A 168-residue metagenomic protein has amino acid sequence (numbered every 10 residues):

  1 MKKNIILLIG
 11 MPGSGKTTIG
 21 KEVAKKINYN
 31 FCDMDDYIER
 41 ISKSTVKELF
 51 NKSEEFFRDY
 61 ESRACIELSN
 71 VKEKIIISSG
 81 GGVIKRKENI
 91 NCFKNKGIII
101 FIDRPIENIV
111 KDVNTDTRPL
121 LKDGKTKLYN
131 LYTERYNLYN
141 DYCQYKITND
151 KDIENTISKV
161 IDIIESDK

Functional and structural regions predicted by a protein language model:
M1-K3, T18, E22, K26 (+1 more regions): NTP-dependent small-molecule kinase module
L8: Hydrophobic anchor at the beta1->P-loop junction of P-loop NTPases
M11: P-loop (Walker A) phosphate-binding loop of NTP-binding proteins
G15: Conserved glycine(s) of the Walker
K25-M34: Post-Walker A helix-loop "phosphate-sensing" segment adjacent to the P-loop in P-loop NTPases
D36-C92, T133: ATP-dependent small-molecule kinase phosphotransfer cores that center on conserved nucleotide phosphate-binding segments
G80-V83, P105-E107, D152: Short glycine-rich anion-binding loops that position phosphate/pyrophosphate groups of nucleotides and phosphorylated
K96-N137: A glycine- and Lys/Arg-enriched "phosphate-lid" helix/loop adjacent to the NTP-binding pocket of small-molecule kinases
